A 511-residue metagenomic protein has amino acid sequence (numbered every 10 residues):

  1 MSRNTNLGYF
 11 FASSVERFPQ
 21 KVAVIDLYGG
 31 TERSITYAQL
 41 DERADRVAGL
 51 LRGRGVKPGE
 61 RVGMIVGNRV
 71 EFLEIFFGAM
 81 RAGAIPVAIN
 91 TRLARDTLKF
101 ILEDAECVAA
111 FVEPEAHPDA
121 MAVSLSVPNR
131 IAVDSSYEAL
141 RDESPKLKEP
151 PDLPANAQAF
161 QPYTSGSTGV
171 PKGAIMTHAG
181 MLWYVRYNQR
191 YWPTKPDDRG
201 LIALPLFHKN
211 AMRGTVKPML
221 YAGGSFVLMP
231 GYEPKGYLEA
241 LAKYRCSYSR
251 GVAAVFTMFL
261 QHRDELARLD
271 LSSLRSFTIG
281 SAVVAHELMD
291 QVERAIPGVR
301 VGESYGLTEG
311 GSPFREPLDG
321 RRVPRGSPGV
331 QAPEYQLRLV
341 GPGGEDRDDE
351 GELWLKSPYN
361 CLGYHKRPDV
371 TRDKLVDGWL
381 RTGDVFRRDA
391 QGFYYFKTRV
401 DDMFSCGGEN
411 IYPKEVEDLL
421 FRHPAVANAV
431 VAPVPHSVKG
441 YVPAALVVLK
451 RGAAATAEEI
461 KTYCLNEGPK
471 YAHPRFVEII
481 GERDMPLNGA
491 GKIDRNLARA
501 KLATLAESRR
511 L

Functional and structural regions predicted by a protein language model:
R3, A23-R69, L73, F77 (+2 more regions): Conserved AMP-binding/adenylate-forming core of the ANL superfamily
N4, P19-V22, P145-Y163, V170 (+1 more regions): Conserved pre-ATP/AMP-binding loop-to-beta segment of ANL
S34-A38, A159-R186: Conserved AMP-binding A3 loop
L93, A110, S249, S357 (+3 more regions): AMP-binding/adenylate-forming catalytic core of the ANL superfamily
L182-R199, F207-S247, H262-R263: Conserved AMP-binding/adenylation subdomain of ANL enzymes
K243-G251, H262-P324, Q336, G343: Gly/Ser/Thr-rich phosphate-binding loop
V330-E334, G343-K374, E409-I411: Conserved ATP/PPi-binding loop(s) of AMP-dependent carboxylate-activating enzymes
P469-A490, R509-L511: AMP-binding/adenylate-forming catalytic domain of the ANL superfamily
